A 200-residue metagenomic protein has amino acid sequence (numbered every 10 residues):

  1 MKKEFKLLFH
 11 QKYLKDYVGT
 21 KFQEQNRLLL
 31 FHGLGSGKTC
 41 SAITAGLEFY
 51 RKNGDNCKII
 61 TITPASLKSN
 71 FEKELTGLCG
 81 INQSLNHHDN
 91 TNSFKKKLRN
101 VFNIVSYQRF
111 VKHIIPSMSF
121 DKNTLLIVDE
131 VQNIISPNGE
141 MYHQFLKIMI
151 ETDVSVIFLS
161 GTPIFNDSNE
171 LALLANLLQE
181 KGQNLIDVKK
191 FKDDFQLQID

Functional and structural regions predicted by a protein language model:
M1-F31: Conserved pre-motif I regulatory segment
Q23-L28, C57, V154-S155: Pre-Walker A (Motif I) flank of P-loop NTPase domains
L28-L29, V105, L126, V156-I157: Hydrophobic positions in the central parallel beta-sheet of the AAA+
G33-G80, F165-E170: Conserved Walker A/P-loop ATP-binding site and its immediately adjacent core in helicase/helicase-like ATPase domains
G33-L34, E130-I134, G161-P163: Conserved Walker B
K52, S66-K97, L178-G182: Conserved helix-turn-beta segment of the N-terminal RecA-like "Helicase ATP-binding" lobe in SF1/SF2 helicases
K58, G80-I81, L125, H143-D200: Conserved P-loop NTPase motor "coupling/switch" region that bridges the ATPase
F102-I150: Conserved RecA-like ASCE ATPase "motif II neighborhood" in helicase/translocase motors
